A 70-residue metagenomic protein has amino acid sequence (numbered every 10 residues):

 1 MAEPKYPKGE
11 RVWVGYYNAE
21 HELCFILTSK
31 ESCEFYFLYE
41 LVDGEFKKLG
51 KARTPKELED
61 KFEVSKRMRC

Functional and structural regions predicted by a protein language model:
M1-Y6: Mixed-charge, Lys/Arg-rich low-complexity intrinsically disordered regions
V12-K56: Acidic, low-complexity, intrinsically disordered interaction modules
K48-C70: Mixed-charge, Lys/Arg-enriched low-complexity segments
